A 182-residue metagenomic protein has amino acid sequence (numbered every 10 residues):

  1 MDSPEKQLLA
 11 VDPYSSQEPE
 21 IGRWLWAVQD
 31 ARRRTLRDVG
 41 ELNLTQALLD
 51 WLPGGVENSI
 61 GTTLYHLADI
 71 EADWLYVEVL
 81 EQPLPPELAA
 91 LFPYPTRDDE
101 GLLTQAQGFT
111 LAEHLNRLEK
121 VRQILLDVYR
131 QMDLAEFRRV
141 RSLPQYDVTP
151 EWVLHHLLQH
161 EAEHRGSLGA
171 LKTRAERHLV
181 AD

Functional and structural regions predicted by a protein language model:
D2-S15, L25-V39, Q46-R97, V140-D182: Short, contiguous alpha-helical
Y14-Q17, T104-A106: A short alpha-helix capping/helix-coil boundary motif
E18, N43-T45, D133: Residues that cap or delimit alpha-helices
E20-W24: Short Lys/Arg-rich basic patches
R33, R37, E41, K120-D127 (+2 more regions): A generic structural signal for well-ordered alpha-helical segments enriched in polar/charged residues
T96-R138, W152-L157: Acidic/histidine-rich alpha-helical segments that form the ligand environment of transition-metal centers
